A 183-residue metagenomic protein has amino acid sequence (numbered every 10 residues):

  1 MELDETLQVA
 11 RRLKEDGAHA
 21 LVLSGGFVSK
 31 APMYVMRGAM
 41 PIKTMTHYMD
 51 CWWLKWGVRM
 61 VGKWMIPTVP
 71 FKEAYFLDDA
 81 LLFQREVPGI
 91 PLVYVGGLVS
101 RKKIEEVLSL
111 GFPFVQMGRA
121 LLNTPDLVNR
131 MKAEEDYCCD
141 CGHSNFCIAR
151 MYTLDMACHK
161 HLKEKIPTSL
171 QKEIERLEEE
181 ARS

Functional and structural regions predicted by a protein language model:
M1-S183: Flavin-dependent oxidoreductase catalytic cores
